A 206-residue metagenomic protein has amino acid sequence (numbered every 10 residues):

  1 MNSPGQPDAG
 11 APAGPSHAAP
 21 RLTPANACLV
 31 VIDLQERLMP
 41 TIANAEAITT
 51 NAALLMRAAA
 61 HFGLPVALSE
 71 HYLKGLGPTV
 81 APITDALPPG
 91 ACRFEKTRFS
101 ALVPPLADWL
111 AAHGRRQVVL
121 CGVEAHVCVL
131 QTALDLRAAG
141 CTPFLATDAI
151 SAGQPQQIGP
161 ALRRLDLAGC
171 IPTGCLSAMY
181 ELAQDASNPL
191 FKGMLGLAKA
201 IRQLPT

Functional and structural regions predicted by a protein language model:
N2-N26, F62, G75-T206: Active-site-adjacent betaalpha module
A25-A27, I42-A67: A short alpha/beta connector and helix-capping loop motif
C28-L34: N-terminal nucleotide-binding beta1-loop-alpha1 segment
E36-P40: Short acidic, Gly/Ser-rich segments with clustered Asp/Glu that frequently serve as metal-coordination loops in enzyme
L68-H71, T147: A cross-domain feature marking catalytic cores of carbohydrate-active enzymes and several ubiquitous metabolic/repair
